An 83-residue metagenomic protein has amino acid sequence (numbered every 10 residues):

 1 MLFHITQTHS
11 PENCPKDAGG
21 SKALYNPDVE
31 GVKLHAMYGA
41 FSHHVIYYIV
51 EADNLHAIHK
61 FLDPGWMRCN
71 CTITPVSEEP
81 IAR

Functional and structural regions predicted by a protein language model:
M1-R83: Conserved, structured core segments of small domains
